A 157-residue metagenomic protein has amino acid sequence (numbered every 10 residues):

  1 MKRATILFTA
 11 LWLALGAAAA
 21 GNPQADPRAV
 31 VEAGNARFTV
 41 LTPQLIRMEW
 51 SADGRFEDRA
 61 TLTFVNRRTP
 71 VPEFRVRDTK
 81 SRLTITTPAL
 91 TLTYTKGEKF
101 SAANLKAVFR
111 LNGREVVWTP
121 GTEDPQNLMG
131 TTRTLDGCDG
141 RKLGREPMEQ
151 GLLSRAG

Functional and structural regions predicted by a protein language model:
M1-A4: Positively charged n-region of N-terminal signal peptides that target proteins for export
I6-G16: Bacterial N-terminal signal peptides
L15-R28: Bacterial Sec-dependent signal peptides at the C-terminal "C-region" and cleavage site
P23, R47, E57-R59, V116 (+1 more regions): Non-catalytic accessory regions flanking glycosidase/transglycosidase catalytic cores in CAZymes
D26-W50: Mature N-terminal segment immediately following signal peptide/propeptide cleavage in secreted/periplasmic
A29-V31, R37-T39, P72-D78, L83-T84 (+1 more regions): Short, exposed beta-strand/loop patches in secreted or surface proteins that constitute
Q44-K80: A low-complexity, Ser/Thr/Gly/Pro-enriched, surface-exposed linker/loop concept that marks segments flanking
D78-G157: Catalytic and substrate-binding clefts that recognize carbohydrates or anionic sugar/phosphate headgroups
